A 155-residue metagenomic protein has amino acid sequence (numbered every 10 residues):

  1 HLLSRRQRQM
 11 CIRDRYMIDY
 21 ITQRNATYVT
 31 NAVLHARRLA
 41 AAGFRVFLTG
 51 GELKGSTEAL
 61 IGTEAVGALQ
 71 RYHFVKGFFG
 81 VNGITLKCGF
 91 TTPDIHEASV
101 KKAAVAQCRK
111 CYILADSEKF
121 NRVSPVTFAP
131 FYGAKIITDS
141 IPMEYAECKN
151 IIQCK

Functional and structural regions predicted by a protein language model:
H1-I12: Single conserved hydrophobic/aromatic residue that forms the stacking wall/gate of nucleotide- or nucleobase-binding
R5-R6, I18, A36, C154: Generic alpha-helical hydrophobic packing signal
R5-R6, Q23-Y28, R109, Y132-K135: Short active-site oxyanion
R13-M17: Conserved beta-loop-alpha segment that forms the PLP phosphate-binding cup at the N-terminus of a helix
L34-K155: Conserved phosphate- and dinucleotide-binding cores of soluble alpha/beta proteins, encompassing both enzyme active
